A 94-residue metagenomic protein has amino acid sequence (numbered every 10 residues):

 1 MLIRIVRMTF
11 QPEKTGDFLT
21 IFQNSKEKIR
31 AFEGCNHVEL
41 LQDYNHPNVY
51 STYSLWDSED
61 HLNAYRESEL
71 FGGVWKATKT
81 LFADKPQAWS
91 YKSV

Functional and structural regions predicted by a protein language model:
L2, E39-H46, K76-V94: Glycine-rich beta-strand-turn "strand-cap" elements at beta-sheet edges
L2-T9, E39-R66: Short, well-ordered beta-strand segments in beta-rich or mixed alpha/beta enzyme and ligand-binding folds
Q11-E13, S93: Generic structural motif
K14-H37, L70-W75: Short amphipathic alpha-helical segments
R30-E33, D57, A83: Short conserved AdoMet
